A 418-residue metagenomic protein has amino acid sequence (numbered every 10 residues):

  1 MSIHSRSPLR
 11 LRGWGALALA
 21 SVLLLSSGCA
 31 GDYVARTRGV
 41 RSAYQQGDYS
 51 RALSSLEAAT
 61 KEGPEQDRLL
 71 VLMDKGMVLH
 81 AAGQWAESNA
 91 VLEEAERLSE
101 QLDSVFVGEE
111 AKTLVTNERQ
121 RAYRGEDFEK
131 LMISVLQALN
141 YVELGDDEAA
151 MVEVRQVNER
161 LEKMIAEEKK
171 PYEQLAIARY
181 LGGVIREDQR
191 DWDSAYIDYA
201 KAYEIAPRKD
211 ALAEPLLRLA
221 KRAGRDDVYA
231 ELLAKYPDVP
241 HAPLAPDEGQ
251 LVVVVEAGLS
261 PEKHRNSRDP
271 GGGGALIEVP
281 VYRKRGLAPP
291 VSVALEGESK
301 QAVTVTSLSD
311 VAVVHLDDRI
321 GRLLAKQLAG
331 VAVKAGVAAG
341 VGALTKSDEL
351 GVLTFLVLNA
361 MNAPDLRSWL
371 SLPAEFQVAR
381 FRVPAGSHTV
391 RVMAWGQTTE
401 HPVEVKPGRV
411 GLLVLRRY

Functional and structural regions predicted by a protein language model:
L23-Y49, A58-T60: Bacterial Sec signal peptide processing site at the extreme N-terminus
R38, D74, A81, E129-M132 (+5 more regions): "A position-specific structural signal for the A-helix of alpha-solenoid helical repeats
P64-R68, S99-E110, E162-P171, Y203-E231: Boundary/linker segments of alpha-helical solenoid repeat arrays
N89-E100, R155-E159, R190-D210: TPR/TPR-like (Sel1-like) alpha-helical repeat modules
D226-Y418: Short loop/turn and low-complexity linker motifs enriched in small/turn-promoting residues
